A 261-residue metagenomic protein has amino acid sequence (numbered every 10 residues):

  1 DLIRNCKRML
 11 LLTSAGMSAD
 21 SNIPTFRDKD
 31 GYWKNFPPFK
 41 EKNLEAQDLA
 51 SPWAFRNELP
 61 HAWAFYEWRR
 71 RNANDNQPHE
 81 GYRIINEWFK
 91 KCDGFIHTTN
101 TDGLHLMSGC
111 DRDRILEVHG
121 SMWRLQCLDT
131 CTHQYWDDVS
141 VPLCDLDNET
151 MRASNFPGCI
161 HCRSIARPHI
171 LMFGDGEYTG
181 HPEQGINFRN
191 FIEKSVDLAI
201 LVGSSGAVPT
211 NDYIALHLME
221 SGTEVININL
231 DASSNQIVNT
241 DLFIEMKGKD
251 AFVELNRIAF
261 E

Functional and structural regions predicted by a protein language model:
D1-E261: Conserved catalytic core of sirtuin-type NAD+-dependent deacylases
